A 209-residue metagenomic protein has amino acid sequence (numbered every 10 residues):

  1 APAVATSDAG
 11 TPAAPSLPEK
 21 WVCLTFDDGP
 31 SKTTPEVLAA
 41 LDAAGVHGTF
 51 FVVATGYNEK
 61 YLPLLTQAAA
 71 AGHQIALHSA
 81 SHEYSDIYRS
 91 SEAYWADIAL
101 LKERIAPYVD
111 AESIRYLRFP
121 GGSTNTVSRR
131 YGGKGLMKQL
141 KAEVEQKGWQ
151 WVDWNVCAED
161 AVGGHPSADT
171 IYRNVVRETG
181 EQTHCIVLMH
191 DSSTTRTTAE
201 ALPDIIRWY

Functional and structural regions predicted by a protein language model:
V4-F119, W208: Active-site beta->alpha N-cap acidic-glycine motif
E59, H82-L188, S192-Y209: Catalytic domains of cell-wall/extracellular-matrix polysaccharide-remodeling enzymes, centered on de-N-acetylation
